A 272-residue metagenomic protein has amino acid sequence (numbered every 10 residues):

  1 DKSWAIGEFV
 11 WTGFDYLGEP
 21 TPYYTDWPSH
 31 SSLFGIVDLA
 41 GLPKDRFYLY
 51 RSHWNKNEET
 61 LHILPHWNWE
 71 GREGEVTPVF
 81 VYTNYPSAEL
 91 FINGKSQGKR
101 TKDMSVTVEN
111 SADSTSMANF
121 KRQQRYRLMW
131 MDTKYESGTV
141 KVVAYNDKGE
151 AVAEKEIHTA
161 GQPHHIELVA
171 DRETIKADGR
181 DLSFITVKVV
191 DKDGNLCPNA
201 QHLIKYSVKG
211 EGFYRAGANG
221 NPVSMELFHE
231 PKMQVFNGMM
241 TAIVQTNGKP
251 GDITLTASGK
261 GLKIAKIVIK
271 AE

Functional and structural regions predicted by a protein language model:
D1-A151: Extended substrate-binding grooves/exosites of carbohydrate-active enzymes
W69-G74, T174-S183: Short, solvent-exposed loop/linker segments at the N-terminal edge of repeated beta-sheet extracellular domains
V76, N84, L90-K102, E154-E156 (+2 more regions): Short flexible loop/turn segments that cap and initiate beta-strands
V79-T83, V143-A144, V169, R180-P198 (+2 more regions): Beta-strand-rich structural segments
V108-F120, V169, E211-N237: Low-complexity "stalk/linker" and mucin-like segments enriched in Ser/Thr/Pro/Ala/Gly
Q123, L128-Y135, L227-G248: Short, hydrophobic beta-strand segments
Y135-T139, L182, P250-D252: Extracellular Ig-like/FN3 beta-sandwich strand-entry sites
G149-G161, K263-E272: Edge beta-strands of extracellular beta-sandwich domains
